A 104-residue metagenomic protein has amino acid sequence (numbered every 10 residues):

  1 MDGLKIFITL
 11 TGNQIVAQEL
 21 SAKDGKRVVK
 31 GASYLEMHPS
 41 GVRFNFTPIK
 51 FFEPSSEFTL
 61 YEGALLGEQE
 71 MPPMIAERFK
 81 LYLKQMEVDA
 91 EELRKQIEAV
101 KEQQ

Functional and structural regions predicted by a protein language model:
D2-Q104: Conserved RNA-binding domains used in RNP assembly and mRNA/RNA metabolism
